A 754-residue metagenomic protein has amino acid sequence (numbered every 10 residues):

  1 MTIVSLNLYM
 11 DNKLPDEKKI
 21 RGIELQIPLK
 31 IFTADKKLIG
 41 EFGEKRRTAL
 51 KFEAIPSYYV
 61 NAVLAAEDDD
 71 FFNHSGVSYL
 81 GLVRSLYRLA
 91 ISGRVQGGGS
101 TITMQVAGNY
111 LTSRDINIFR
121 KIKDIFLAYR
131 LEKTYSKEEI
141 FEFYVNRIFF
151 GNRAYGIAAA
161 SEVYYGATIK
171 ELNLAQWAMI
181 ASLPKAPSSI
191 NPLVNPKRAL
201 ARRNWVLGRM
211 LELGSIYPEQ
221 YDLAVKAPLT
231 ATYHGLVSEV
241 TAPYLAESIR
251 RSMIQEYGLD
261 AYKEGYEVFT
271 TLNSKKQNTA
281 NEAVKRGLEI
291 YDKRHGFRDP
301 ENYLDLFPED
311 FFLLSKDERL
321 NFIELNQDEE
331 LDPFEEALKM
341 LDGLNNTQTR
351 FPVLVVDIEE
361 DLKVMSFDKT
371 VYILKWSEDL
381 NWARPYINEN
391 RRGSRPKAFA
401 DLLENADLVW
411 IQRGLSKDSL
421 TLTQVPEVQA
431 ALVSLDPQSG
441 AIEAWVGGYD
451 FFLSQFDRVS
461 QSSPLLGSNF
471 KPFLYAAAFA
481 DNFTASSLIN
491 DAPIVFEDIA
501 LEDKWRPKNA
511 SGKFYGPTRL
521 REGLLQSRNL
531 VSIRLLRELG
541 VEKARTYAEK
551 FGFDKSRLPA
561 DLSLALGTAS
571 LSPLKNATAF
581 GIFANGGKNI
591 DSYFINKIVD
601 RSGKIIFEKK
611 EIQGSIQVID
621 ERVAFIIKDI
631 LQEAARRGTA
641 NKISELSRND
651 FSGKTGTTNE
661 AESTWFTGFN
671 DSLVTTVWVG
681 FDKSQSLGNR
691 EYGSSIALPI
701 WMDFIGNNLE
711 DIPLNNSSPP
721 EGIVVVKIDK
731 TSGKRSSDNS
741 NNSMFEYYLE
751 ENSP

Functional and structural regions predicted by a protein language model:
M1-F32, D70, L89-A90: N-terminal type II signal-anchor transmembrane helix that functions as the membrane-insertion/stop-transfer segment
T48-E53, N390-A398, V425-A430, L453-F473 (+2 more regions): Short active-site loop at a secondary-structure junction that contains or immediately precedes the catalytic residue(s)
Y59, T270, S274-Q277, N281-A283 (+7 more regions): A penicillin-recognizing enzyme superfamily signal
V63-L64, M210, A280, E360 (+7 more regions): Active-site SXXK
F72-L82, Y155-A158, Y217-Q220, F456 (+4 more regions): Short, well-structured active-site flanking segments
I91-I116, K170, V237-V240, Q438 (+4 more regions): Conserved catalytic neighborhood of penicillin-recognizing serine enzymes
R94-S366, L535, E549-K550, D554-K555 (+2 more regions): Non-catalytic, structured segments within soluble enzyme domains
E502-K508, G540-T578, G587, F594: Mid-domain, small-residue-enriched loop/turn segments at the edges of structured enzyme/sensor domains
